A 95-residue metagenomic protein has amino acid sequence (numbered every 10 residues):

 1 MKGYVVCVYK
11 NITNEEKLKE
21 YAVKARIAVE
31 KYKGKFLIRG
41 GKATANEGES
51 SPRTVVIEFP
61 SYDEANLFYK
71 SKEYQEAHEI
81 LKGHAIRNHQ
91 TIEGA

Functional and structural regions predicted by a protein language model:
M1-R53, P60-N66, K70, E93-A95: Short S/T/G/P-rich N-terminal loop/turn motif that feeds into the first structured element of a domain
E64-Q90: C-terminal structural segments of small proteins and small subunits
